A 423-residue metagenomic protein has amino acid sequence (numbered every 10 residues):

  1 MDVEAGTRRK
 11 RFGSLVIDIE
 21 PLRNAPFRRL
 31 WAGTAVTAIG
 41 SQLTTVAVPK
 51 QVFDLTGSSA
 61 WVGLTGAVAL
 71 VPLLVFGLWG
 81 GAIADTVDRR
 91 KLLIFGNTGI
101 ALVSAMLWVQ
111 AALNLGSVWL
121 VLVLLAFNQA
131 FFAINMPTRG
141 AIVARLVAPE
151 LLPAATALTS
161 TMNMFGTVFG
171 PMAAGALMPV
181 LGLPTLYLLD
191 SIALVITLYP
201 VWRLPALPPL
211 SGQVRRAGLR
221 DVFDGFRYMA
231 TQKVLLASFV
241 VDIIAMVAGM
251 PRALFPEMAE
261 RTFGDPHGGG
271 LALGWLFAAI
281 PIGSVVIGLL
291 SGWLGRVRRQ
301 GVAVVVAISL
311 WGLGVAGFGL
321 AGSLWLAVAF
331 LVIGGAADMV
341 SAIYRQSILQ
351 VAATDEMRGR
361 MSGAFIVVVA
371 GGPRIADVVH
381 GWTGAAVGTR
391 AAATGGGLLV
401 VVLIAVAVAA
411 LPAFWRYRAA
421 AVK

Functional and structural regions predicted by a protein language model:
M1-K423: Alpha-helical transmembrane-bundle signature of multi-pass membrane transport and export proteins
